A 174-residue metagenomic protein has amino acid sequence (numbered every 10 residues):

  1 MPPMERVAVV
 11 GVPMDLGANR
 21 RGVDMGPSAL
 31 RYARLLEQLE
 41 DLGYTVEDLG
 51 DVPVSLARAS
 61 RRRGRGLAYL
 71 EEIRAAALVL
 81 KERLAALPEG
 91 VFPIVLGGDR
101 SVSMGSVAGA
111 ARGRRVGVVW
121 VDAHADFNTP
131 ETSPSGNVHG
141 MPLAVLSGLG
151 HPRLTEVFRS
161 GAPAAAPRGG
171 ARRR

Functional and structural regions predicted by a protein language model:
P2-R174: Conserved alpha-helical scaffold segments that buttress catalytic/binding sites
